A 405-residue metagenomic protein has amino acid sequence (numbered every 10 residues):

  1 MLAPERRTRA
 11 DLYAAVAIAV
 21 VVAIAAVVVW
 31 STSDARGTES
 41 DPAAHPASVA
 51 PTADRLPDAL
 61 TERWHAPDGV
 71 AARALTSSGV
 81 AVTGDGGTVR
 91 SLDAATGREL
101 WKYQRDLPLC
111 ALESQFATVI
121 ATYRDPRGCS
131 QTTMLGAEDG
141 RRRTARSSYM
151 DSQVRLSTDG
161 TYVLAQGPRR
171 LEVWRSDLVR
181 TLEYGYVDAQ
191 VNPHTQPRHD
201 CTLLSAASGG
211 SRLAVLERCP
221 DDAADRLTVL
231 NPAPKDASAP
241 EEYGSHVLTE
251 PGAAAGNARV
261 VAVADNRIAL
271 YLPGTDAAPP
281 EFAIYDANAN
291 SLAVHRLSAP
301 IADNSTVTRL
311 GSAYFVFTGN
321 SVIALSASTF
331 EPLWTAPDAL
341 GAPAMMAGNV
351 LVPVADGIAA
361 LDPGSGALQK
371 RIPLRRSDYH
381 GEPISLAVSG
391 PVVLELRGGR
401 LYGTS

Functional and structural regions predicted by a protein language model:
M1-L12, V20-A25: Terminal targeting segments of Actinobacterial cell-envelope proteins
R7-A14, V28-G79, G87-T88, D93-L109 (+6 more regions): Aromatic (tryptophan-biased) beta-strands that constitute blades/sheets of beta-rich domains
H65-T76, Q104-T118, S147-T161, Q190-A206 (+5 more regions): Repeated scaffold domains used in trafficking and secretory/extracellular systems, primarily beta-propellers
V80-A81, A117-A121, V163, L213 (+4 more regions): Hydrophobic beta-strand positions that form the internal "hydrophobic ladder" of WD40/Gbeta-like beta-propeller blades
G87-R90, R127-M134, P168-R175, D221-N231 (+4 more regions): Structural motif
A95-D225: Long, acidic/polar, low-complexity amphipathic helices and coiled-coil-like
G185-S326: Acidic, serine/threonine- and glycine-rich low-complexity intrinsically disordered segments that serve as flexible
G366, L374, Y379-S405: Blade-level signature of beta-propeller repeat domains, shared across WD40, Kelch, NHL, RCC1 and BNR/Asp-box propellers
